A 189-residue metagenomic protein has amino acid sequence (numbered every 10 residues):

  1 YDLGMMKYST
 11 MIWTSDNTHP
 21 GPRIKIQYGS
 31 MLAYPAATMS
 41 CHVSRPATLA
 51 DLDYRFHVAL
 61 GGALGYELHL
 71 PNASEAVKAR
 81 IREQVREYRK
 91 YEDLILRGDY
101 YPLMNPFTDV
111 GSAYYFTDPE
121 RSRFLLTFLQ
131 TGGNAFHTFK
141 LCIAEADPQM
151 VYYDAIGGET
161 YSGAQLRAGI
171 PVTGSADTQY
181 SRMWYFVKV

Functional and structural regions predicted by a protein language model:
Y1-N72: Glycan-recognition surfaces
H57, F124, R182: Residue-level detector of short, conserved catalytic/binding motifs and their immediate flanks
A59, L126, D154: Conserved, mostly hydrophobic/aromatic
G62-A63, E67-M104: Aromatic- and carboxylate-lined catalytic core of secreted/periplasmic carbohydrate-active enzymes
L70-N72, T127-Q130, I156, K188: Active-site proximal loops enriched in glycine and acidic residues that flank catalytic Cys/His/Asp and coordinate
P106-D147: Carbohydrate-binding surface patches
A144-G158: Solvent-exposed beta-hairpin/edge-strand motifs
G163-V189: C-terminal beta-strand-rich structural cap/linker in extracellular carbohydrate-active enzymes
